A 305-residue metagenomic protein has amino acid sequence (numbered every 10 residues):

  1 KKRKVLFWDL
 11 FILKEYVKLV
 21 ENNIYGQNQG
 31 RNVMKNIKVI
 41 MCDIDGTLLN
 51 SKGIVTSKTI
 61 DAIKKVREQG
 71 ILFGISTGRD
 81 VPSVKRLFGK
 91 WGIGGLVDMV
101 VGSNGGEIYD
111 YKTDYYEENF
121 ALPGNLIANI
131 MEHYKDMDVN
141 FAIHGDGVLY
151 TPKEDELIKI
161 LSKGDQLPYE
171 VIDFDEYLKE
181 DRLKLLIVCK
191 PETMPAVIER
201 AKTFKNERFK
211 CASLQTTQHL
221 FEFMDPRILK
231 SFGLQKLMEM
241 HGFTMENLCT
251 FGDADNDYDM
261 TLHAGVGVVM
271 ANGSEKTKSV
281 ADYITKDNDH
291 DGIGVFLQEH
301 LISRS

Functional and structural regions predicted by a protein language model:
K1-R3, L10-V33: Short, Lys/Arg-enriched N-terminal segments with co-localized hydrophobic residues within the first ~10-30 amino acids
M34-V39, T56, E222-S305: Mg2+-dependent phosphoryl-transfer enzymes with acidic/Ser/Thr/Gly-rich catalytic loops
K38-S51: Asp-based phosphoryl-transfer active-site loop
S57-L157: Active-site phosphate-binding/coordination module
T59, V84-F88, V197, A201 (+3 more regions): Hydrophobic packing residues within well-ordered alpha-helices of enzyme cores
V66, T77, N104, L185 (+3 more regions): Residue-level signal for inorganic ion chemistry
G70-F73, D98, K184, E246-N247 (+1 more regions): Short active-site oxyanion
H133, M137-F251, D255-M260: Conserved acidic, metal-coordinating active-site core of Asp-based, Mg2+-dependent phosphoryl-transfer enzymes
